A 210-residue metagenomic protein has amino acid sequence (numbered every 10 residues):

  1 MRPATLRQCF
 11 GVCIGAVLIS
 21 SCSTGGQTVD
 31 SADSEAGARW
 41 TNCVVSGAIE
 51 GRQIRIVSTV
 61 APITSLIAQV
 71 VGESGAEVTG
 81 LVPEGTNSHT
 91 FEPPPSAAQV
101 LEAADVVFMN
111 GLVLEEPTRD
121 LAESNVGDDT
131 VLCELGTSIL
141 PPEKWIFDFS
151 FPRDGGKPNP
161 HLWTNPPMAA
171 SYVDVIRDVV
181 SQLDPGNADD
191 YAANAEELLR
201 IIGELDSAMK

Functional and structural regions predicted by a protein language model:
M1-V12: Bacterial N-terminal signal peptides that target proteins for export
G11, C22-K210: Extracytoplasmic metal-acquisition and chelation regions
